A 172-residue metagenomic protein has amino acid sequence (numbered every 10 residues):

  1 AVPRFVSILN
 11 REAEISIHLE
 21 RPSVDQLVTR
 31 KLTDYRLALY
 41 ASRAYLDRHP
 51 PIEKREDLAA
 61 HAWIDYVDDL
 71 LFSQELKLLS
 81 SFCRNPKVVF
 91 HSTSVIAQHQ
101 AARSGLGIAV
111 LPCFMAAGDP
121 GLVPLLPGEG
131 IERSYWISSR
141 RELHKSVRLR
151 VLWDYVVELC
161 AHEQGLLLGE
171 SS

Functional and structural regions predicted by a protein language model:
A1, D65, N85-S94: Short beta-strand-to-loop elements that line the ligand-binding cleft of bilobed periplasmic-binding protein-like
A1-D25, S172: Central regulatory/effector-binding core of bacterial HTH transcription factors
R11-S16, L37, A102-I108: Alpha-to-beta junction loops
E20, R43, P112-F114: Short secondary-structure boundary segments
D25-I64: Flexible hinge/capping segments at coil-to-helix
E56, C113, G118-G121, G128-S172: C-terminal effector-binding regulatory domain of bacterial HTH transcription factors
A59-S81: Secondary-structure junction motif
Q98-G121: A ligand-binding cleft/hinge motif common to bilobed small-molecule-binding domains
